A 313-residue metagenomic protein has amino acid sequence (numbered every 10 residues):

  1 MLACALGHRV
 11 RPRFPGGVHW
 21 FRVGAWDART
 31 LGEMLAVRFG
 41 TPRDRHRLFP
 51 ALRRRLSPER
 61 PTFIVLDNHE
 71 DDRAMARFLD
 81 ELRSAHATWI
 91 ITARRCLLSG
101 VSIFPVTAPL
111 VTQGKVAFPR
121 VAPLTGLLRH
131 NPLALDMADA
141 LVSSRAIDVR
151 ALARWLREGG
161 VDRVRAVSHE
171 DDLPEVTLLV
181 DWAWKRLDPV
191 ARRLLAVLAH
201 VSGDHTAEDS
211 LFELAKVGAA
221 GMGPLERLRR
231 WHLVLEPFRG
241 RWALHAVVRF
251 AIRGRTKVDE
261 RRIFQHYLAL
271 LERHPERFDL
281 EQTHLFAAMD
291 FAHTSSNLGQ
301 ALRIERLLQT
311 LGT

Functional and structural regions predicted by a protein language model:
M1-L2, R29-A36, E81-L141, A151 (+1 more regions): Alpha-helical sensor/transducer elements of the RecA-like P-loop NTPase core
A3-C4, L135, D139-A140, D181-Q265 (+2 more regions): C-terminal boundary/linker of central alpha/beta nucleotide-binding cores
C4-P15, L48-F118: A conserved switch/coupling segment of P-loop NTPase cores
V18-D27, A108: A short hydrophobic beta-strand->loop->alpha-helix junction that borders the nucleotide-binding pocket of P-loop NTPases
F39-P50: Short glycine-rich substrate-engagement loop in P-loop NTPases that contacts/grips substrate
L52, V176-V180, V248, F264-Y267 (+2 more regions): Hydrophobic alpha-helical core bundles mediating ligand binding, dimerization, or RNAP-core interactions
D136-A191: Loop-to-helix "switch" segment enriched in basic and acidic residues adjacent to catalytic/ligand pockets
V190, V258-T313: Extended alpha-helical scaffolding segments used for macromolecular assembly and cargo binding
